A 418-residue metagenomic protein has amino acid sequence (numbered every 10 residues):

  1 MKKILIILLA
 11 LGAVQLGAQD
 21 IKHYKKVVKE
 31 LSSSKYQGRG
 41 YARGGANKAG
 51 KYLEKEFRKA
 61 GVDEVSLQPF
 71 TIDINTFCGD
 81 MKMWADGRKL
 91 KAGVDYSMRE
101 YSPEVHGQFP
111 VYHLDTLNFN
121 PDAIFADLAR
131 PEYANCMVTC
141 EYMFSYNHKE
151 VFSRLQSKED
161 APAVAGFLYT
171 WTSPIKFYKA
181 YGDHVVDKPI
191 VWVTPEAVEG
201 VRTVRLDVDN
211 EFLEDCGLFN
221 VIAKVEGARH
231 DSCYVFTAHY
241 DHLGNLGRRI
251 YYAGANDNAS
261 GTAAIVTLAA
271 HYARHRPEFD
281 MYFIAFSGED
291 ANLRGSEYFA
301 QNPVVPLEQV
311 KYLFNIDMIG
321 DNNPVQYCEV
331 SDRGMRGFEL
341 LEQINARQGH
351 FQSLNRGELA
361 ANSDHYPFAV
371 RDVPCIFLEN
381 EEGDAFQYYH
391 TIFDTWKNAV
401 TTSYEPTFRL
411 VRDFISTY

Functional and structural regions predicted by a protein language model:
M1-D20: Bacterial Sec-dependent N-terminal signal peptides
D20-G44, A60, E64-S66, D80-K82 (+3 more regions): N-terminal capping segment at the start of a domain
D20-Y36, Y41, Y52-A60, E64 (+3 more regions): Catalytic-core environment of secreted peptidases
S34-G44, P69-I72, H113, C140-Y146 (+7 more regions): Second-shell loop/turn segments in exported
Q37-Y142: Noncatalytic luminal/extracellular "stalk/propeptide" segments of secretory-pathway proteins
P103-P121, S173-G254, A270, R274 (+1 more regions): Soluble metallo-hydrolase cores and metallopeptidase-like ectodomains found primarily in the secretory/periplasmic
A270, A385-Y418: His/Asp/Glu-rich mid-to-C-terminal helical/loop segments that flank catalytic regions of hydrolases
P277, F286-F386: Metal-dependent peptidase/peptidase-like ectodomains
